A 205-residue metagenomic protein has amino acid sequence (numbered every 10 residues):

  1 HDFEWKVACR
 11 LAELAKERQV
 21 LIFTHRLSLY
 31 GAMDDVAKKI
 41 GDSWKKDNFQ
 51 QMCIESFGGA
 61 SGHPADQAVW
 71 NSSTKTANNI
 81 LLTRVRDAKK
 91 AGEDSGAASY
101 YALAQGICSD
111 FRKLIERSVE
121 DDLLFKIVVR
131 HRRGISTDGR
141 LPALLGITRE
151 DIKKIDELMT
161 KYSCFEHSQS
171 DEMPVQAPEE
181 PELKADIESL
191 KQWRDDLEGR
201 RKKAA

Functional and structural regions predicted by a protein language model:
F3-D122, V128-T160, P178-A205: C-terminal lobe/lid and adjacent interdomain/linker elements of RecA-like ASCE P-loop ATPase modules
K154-E172: PAPS-dependent sulfotransferase catalytic core
